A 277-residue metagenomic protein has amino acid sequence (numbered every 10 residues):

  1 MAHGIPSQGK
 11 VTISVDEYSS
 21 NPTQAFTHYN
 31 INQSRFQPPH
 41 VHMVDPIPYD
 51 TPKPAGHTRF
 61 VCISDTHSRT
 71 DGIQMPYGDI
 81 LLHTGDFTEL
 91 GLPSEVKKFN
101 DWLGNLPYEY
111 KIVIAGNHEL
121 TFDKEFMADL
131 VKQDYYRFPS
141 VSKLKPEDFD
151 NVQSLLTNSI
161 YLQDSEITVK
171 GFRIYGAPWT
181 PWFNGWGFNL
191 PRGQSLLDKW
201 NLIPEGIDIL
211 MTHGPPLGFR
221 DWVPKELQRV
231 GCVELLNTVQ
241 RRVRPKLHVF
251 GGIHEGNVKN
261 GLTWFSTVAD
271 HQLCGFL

Functional and structural regions predicted by a protein language model:
M1-C62, T66-T70, E125: Acidic, histidine-bearing metal-coordination/catalytic regions of metal-dependent phosphoesterases
T58-T66, T84, G171-F183, D208-H213 (+1 more regions): Active-site-proximal beta-strand elements of phosphoester/diester hydrolases
I63, S68-V169: Core catalytic region of metal-dependent phosphoesterases/phosphodiesterases, especially metallo-beta-lactamase-like
H67, T88, N117-E119, W179-T180 (+3 more regions): Catalytic metal-binding/acid-base residues of hydrolase active sites
T70, L120-K124, V169-G171, W182-N184 (+2 more regions): Short catalytic/ligand-binding loop motif for oxyanion handling, primarily in non-cytosolic enzymes, centered on
I80, Y110, I207-I209, K246-L247: Short, Asp-centered acidic motifs that coordinate Mg2+ and/or phosphate in catalytic or ligand-binding sites
Y110-I112, L217-L277: Conserved beta-sheet core of the metallophosphoesterase superfamily
Y136-K143, K170-I209, K225-L236: Binuclear metal-dependent hydrolase catalytic cores centered on His/Asp/Glu-rich metal-binding motifs
